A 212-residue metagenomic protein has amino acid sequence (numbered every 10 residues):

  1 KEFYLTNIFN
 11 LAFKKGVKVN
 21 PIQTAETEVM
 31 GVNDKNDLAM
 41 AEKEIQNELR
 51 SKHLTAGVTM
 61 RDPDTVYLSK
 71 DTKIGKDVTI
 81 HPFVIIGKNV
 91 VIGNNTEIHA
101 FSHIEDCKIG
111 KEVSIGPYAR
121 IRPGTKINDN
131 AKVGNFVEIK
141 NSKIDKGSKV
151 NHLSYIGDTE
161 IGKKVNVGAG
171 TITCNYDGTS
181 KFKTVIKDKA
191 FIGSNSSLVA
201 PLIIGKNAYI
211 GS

Functional and structural regions predicted by a protein language model:
K1-D64, K70-D71, D77, N207: Terminal amphipathic alpha-helical/low-complexity segments used for targeting or macromolecular assembly
T59-S212: Structural signal for interior beta-strand "rungs" in well-ordered beta-sheet cores of soluble enzyme domains
